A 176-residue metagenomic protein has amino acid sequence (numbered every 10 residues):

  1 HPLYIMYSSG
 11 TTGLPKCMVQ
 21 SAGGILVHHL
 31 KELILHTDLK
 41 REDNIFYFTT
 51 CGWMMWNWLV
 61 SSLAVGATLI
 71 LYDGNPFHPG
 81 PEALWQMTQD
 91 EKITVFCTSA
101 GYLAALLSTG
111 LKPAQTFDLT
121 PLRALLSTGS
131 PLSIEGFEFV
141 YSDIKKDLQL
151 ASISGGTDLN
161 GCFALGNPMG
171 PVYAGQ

Functional and structural regions predicted by a protein language model:
P2, S8-T11, L33, I45 (+4 more regions): Conserved S/T- and glycine-rich ATP-binding loop of Class I adenylate-forming
L3-V27: Conserved AMP-binding A3 loop
I5, M18-S21, F48-T49, M54 (+5 more regions): Generic beta-strand/beta-sheet core signal
S9-T12, C51-G52, P76, T157: Active-site segment of SDR-like NAD(P)-dependent oxidoreductases
C17-V19, T68-P76, A105, A151: Short beta-strand->loop structural element characteristic of the AMP-binding/adenylate-forming
G23, G101-A104: Alpha-helix/helix-capping structural signal
G24-N44, M54-T94, T109: Conserved AMP-binding/adenylation subdomain of ANL enzymes
A67, T94-C97, L107-Y173: Gly/Ser/Thr-rich phosphate-binding loop
